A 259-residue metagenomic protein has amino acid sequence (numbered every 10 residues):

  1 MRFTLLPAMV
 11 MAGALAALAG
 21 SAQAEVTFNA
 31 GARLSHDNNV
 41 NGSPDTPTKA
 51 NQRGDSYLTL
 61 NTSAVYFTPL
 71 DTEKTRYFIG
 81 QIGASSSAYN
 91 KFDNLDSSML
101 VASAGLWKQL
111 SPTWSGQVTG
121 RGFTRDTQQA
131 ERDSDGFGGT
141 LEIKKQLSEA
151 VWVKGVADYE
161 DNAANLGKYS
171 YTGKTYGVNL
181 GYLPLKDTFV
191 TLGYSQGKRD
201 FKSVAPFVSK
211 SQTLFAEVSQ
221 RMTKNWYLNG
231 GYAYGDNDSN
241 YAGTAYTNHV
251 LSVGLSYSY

Functional and structural regions predicted by a protein language model:
E25, D158, Y182, V218-R221 (+2 more regions): Outer-membrane beta-barrel "beta-signal"
V26, D71-F78, P112-V118, E149-G155 (+3 more regions): Repeated loop/turn-to-beta-strand initiation elements of outer-membrane beta-barrel proteins
A32-N38, T68, A84-A88, G122-D126 (+6 more regions): Transmembrane beta-strands of outer-membrane beta-barrel pores
L34, A64-L70, L106-K108, I143-K145 (+4 more regions): Residue-level signature of outer-membrane beta-barrel architecture
H36-N61, N90-F92: Surface-exposed strand-loop-strand hairpins of Gram-negative outer-membrane beta-barrel proteins
G54-N61, D96-L100, D133-F137, S170-Y176 (+2 more regions): Residues that define the transmembrane beta-barrel architecture of outer-membrane proteins
L60-V65, A102-A104, G139-L141, Y176-V178 (+2 more regions): Membrane-embedded beta-strands of outer-membrane beta-barrel proteins, especially the hydrophobic/small aromatic
R132-F201: Detector for outer-membrane/organellar transmembrane beta-barrel domains, recognizing the amphipathic beta-strand
